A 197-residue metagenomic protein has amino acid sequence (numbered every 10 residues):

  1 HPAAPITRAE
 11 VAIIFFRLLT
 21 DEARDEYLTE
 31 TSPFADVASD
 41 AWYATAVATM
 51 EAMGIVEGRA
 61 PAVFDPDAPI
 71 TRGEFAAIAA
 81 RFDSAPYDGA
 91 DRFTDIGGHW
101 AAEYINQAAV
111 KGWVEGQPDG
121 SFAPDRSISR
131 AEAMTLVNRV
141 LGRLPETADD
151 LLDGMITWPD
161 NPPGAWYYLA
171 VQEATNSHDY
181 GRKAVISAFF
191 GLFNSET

Functional and structural regions predicted by a protein language model:
H1-A12, F16-A44, M53-G73, R81-Y104 (+3 more regions): Feature responds to low-complexity, polar/acidic, surface-exposed segments characteristic of secreted/exported proteins
